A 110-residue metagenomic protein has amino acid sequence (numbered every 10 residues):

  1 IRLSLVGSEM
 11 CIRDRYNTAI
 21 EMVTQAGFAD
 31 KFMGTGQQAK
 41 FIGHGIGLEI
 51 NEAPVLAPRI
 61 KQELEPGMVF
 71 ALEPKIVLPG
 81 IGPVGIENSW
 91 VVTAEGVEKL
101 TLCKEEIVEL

Functional and structural regions predicted by a protein language model:
I1-I12: Single conserved hydrophobic/aromatic residue that forms the stacking wall/gate of nucleotide- or nucleobase-binding
R2, L48-L110: Charged, cofactor-coupling segments
C11, I42, I46, W90: Active-site His/Glu-centered metal-binding helix of metallohydrolases
R13-G34: Extended boundary segments
A19-E21, G43, A53: Short acidic/polar alpha-helix capping motifs at helix-coil junctions
A29-Q38, P54-I60: Acidic, glycine-enriched loop/beta-strand segments at the rims of small-molecule binding/catalytic pockets
G36-N51: Short, basic/aromatic beta-hairpin or loop at an interaction surface
